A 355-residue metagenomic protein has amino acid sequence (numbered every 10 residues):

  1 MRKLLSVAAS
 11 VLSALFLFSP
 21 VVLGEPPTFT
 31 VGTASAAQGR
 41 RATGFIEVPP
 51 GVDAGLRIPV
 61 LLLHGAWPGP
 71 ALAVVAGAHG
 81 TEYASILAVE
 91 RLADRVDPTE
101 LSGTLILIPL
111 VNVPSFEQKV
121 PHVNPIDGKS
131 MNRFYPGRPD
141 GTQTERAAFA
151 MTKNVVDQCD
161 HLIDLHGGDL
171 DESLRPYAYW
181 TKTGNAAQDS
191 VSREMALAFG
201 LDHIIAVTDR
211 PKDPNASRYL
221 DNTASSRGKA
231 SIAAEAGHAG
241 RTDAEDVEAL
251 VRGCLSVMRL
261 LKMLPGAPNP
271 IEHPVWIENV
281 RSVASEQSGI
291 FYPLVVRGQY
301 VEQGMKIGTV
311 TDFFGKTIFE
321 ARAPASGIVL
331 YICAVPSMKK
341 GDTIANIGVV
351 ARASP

Functional and structural regions predicted by a protein language model:
K3-S6, P20-P355: Structured catalytic-domain cores with a bias toward divalent-metal coordination
A8-P20: Bacterial N-terminal signal peptides
